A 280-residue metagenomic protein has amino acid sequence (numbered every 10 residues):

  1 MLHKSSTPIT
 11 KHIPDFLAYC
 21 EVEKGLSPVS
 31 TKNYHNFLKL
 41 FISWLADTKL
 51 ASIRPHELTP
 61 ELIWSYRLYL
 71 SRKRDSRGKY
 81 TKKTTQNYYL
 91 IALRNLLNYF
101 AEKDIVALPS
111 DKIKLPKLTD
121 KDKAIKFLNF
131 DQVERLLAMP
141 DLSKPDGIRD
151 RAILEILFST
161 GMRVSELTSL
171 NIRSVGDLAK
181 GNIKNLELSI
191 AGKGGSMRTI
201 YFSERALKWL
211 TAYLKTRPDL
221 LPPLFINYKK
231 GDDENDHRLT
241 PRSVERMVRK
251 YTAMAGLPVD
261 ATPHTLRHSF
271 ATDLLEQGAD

Functional and structural regions predicted by a protein language model:
M1-D280: Conserved catalytic core of the tyrosine transesterase superfamily
